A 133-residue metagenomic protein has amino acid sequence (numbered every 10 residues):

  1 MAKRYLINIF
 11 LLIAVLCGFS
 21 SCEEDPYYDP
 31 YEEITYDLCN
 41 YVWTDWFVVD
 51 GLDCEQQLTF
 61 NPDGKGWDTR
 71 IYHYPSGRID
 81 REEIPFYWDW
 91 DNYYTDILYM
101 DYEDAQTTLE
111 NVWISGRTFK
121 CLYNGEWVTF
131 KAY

Functional and structural regions predicted by a protein language model:
M1-I9: Bacterial N-terminal signal peptides that target proteins for export
A2, A14-V42: Bacterial Sec-dependent N-terminal signal peptides
N8-F10, A14, T35, S115: Residues marking helix boundaries in flexible regions
P30-D53, F86-N92: Tryptophan-anchored aromatic micro-motifs
G51-C54, W67-V128: Contiguous, well-ordered beta-strand patches that form the walls/edges of small beta-barrel/beta-sandwich domains
Q56-F60: Broad, structure-driven detector of short, well-ordered beta-strand segments within folded domains
K131-Y133: Short, solvent-exposed mixed-charge patches
